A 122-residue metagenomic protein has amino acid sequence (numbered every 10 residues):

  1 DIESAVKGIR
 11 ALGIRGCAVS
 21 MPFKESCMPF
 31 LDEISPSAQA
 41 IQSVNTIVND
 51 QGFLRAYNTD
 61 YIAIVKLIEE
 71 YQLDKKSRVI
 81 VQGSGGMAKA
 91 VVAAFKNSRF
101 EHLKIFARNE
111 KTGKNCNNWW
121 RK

Functional and structural regions predicted by a protein language model:
D1-Y71: Phosphate/diphosphate ligand-binding glycine-rich loop within oxidoreductases
I2-E3, N118-K122: Short acidic low-complexity segments
A5, C27, V91, F95 (+1 more regions): Hydrophobic packing residues within well-ordered alpha-helices of enzyme cores
F30-I34, A94-N97, W119-R121: Short, glycine/charged-enriched secondary-structure capping and boundary segments
A56-N58, K75-F100, A107-R108: Glycine-rich adenosine-cofactor-binding loop
A63, A88, T112: Flexible, glycine-rich phosphate/dinucleotide-binding loops and adjacent beta-alpha linkers at cofactor/substrate
F100-W120: NAD(P)-binding Rossmann-fold cofactor-contacting core
